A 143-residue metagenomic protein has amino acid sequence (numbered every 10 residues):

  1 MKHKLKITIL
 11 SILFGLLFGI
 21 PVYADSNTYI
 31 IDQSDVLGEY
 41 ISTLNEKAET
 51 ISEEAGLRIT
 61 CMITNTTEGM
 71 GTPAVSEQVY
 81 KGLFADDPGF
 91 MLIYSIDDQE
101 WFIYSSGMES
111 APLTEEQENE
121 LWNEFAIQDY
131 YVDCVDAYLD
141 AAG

Functional and structural regions predicted by a protein language model:
K2-G143: A structural boundary signal for the start of the first folded domain, especially the loop/turn and N-capping region
